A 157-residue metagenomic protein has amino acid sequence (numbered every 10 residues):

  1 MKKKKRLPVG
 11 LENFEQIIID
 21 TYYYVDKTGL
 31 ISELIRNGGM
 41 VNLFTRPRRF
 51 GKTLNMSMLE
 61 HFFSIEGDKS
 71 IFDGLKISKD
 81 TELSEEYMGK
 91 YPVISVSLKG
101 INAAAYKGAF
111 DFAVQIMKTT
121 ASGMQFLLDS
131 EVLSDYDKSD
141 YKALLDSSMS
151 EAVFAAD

Functional and structural regions predicted by a protein language model:
M1-D157: Phosphate-binding site recognition
